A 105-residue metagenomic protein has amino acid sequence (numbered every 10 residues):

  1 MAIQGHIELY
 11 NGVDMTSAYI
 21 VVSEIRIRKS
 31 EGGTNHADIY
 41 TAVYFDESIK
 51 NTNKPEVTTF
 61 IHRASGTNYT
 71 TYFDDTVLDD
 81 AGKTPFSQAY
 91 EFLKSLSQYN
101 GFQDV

Functional and structural regions predicted by a protein language model:
M1-H36, D46-V105: Viral virion structural and adsorption modules
